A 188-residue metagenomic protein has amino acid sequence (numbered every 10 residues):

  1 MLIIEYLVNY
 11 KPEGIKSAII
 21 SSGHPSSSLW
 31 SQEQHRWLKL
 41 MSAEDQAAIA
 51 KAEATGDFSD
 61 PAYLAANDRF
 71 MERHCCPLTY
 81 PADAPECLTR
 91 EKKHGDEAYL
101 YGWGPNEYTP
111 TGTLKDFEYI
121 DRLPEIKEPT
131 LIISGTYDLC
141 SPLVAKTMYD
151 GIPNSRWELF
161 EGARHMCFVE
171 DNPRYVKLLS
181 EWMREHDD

Functional and structural regions predicted by a protein language model:
M1-E33: Conserved hydrolase catalytic core segment
I4-N9, T147-D150, E181: Short, well-ordered alpha-helices that flank and scaffold nucleotide-derived cofactor binding pockets
P12, P25-S26, Y137-L139, R164-H165: Short, solvent-exposed loop/turn segments at secondary-structure junctions
L29-Q34, A145, E170-N172: Short aromatic-enriched loop/helix-cap "lid" or pocket-rim segments at secondary-structure transitions that line
E33, L38-P124, E128: Alpha/beta-hydrolase
N67-M71, Y149, V176, S180-M183: Non-transmembrane alpha-helical segments in soluble domains of secreted/periplasmic/extracellular proteins
T113, I120-A163: Conserved loop-alpha-helix segment in the C-terminal half of the alpha/beta-hydrolase fold that carries the catalytic
N154-D188: Catalytic active-site module of serine/aspartate enzymes centered on a nucleophile-bearing elbow/loop
